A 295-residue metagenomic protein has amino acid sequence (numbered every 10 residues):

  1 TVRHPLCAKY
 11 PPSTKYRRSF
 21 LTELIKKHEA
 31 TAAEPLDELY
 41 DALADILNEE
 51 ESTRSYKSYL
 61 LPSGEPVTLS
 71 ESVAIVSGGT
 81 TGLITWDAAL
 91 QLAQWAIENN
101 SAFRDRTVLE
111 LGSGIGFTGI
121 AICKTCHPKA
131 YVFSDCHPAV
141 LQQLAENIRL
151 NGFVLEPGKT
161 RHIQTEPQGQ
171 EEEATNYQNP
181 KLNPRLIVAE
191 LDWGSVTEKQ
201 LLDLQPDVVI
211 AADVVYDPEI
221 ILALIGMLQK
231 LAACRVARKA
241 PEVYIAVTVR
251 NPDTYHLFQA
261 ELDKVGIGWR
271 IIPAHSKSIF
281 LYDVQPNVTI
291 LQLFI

Functional and structural regions predicted by a protein language model:
T1-I295: S-adenosylmethionine-dependent methyltransferases
